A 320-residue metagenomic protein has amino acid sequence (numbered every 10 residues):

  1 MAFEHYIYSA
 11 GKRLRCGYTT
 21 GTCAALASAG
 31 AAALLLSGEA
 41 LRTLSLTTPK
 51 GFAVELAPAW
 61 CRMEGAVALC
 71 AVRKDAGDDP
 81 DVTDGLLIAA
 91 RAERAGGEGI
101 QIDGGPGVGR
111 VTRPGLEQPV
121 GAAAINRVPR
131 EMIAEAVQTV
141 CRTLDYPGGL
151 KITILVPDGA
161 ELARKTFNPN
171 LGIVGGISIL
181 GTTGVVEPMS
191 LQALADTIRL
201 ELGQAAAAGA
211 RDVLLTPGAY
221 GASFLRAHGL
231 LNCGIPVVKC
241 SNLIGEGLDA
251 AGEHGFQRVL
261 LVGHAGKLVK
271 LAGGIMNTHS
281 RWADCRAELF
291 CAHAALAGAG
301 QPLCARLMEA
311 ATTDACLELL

Functional and structural regions predicted by a protein language model:
M1-K165, P169-L171: Generic N-terminal targeting/processing segments that precede catalytic cores or assembly contacts
A2-Y8, R15, L171-S178, T182-L320: A structural signal for small-residue-enriched, beta-sheet-centric alpha/beta enzyme cores and oligomeric scaffold folds
